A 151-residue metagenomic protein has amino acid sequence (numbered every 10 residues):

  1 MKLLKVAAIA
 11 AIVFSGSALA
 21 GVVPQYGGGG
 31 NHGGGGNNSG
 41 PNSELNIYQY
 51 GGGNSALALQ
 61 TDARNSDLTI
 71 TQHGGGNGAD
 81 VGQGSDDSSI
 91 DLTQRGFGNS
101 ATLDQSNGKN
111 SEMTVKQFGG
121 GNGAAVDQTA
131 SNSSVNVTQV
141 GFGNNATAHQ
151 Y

Functional and structural regions predicted by a protein language model:
M1-K5: Positively charged n-region of N-terminal signal peptides that target proteins for export
S15-S17: N-terminal signal peptide c-region/cleavage motif recognized by signal peptidases
G21-Y151: Low-complexity repeat regions of mature extracellularly deployed or surface/particle-associated proteins
